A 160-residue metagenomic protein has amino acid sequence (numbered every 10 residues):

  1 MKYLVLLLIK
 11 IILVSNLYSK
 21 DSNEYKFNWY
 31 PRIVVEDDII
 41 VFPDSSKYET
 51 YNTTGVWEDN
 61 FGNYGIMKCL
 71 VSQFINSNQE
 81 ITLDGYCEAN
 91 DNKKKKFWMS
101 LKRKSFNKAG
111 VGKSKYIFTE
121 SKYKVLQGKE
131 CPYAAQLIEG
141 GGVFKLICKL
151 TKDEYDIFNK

Functional and structural regions predicted by a protein language model:
M1-K20: Classical Sec-dependent N-terminal signal peptides that target proteins to the secretory pathway
K20-K160: Beta-strand-enriched cores of mature, soluble protein domains
